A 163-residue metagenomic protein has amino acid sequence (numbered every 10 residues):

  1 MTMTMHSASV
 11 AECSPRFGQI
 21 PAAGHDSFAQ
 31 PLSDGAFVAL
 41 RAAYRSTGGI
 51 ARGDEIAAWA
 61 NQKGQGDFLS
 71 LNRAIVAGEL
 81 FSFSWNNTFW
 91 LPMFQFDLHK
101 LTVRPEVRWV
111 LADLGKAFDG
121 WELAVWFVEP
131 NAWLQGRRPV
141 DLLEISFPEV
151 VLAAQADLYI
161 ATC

Functional and structural regions predicted by a protein language model:
M1-C163: Non-transmembrane "mature" sequence context
